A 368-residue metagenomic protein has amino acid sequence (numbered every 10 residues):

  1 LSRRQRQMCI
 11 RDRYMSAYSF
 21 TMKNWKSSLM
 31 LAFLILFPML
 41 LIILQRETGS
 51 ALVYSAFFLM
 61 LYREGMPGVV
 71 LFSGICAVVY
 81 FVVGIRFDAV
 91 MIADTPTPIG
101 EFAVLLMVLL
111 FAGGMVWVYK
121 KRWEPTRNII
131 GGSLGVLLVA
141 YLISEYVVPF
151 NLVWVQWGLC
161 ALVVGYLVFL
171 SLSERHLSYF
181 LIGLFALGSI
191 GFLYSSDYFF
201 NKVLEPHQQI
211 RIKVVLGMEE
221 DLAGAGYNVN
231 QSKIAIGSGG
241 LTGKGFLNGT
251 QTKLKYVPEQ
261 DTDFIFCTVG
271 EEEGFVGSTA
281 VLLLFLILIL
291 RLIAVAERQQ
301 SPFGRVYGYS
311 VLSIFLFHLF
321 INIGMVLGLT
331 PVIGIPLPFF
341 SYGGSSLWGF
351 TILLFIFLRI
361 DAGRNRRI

Functional and structural regions predicted by a protein language model:
L1-I10: Single conserved hydrophobic/aromatic residue that forms the stacking wall/gate of nucleotide- or nucleobase-binding
R11-K23: Membrane-interface transmembrane helices that cradle and orient dolichyl/undecaprenyl
M22-L36, A77, G131-S133: Short hydrophobic alpha-helices at membrane interfaces in multi-pass membrane enzymes
A51-Y62, C76-F81, C160-L167, L353-F355: Hydrophobic transmembrane alpha-helices of multi-pass, membrane-embedded glycosylation machinery
L52-F72, Y166-F169, Q251-G274, L337 (+2 more regions): Interfacial segments of multi-pass membrane proteins
C76, Y80-G165, F169-G277, P302: Hydrophobic, glycine- and aromatic-enriched re-entrant/interface helices and adjoining loop segments
A112-V116, N128-A140, N322-I368: A juxtamembrane structural motif centered on a specific transmembrane helix
I293-G334, F340: Loop-to-helix entry and N-terminal half of a specific, functionally important transmembrane alpha helix in multi-pass
